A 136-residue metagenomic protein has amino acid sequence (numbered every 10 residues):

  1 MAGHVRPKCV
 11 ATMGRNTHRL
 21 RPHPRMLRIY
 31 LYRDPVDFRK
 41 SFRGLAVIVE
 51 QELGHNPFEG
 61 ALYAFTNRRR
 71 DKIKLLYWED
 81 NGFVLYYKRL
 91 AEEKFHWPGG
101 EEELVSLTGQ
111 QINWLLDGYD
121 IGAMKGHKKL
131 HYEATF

Functional and structural regions predicted by a protein language model:
T17-F136: Polybasic/polar functional segments that serve as interface/processing modules
